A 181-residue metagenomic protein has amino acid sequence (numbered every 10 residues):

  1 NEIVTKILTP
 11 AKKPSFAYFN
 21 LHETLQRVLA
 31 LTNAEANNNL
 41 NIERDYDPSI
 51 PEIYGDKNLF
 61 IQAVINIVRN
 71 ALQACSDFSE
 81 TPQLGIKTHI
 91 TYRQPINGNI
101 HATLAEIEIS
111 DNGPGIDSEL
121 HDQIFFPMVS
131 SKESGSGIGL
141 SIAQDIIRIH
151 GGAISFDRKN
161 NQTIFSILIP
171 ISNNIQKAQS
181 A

Functional and structural regions predicted by a protein language model:
N1-N38: Conserved DHp (HisKA) dimerization/phosphotransfer helix of two-component histidine kinases, i.e., the long coiled-coil
K12-S15, E52-G55, S131: Conserved micro-motifs of the catalytic ATP-binding
N41-P51, T91: Conserved catalytic submotifs in the C-terminal HATPase_c
T103-L104, I116-M128, A181: Short conserved segment of the HATPase_c
D111: Acidic ATP/Mg2+-coordinating residue in the GHKL
G139, A143: Short alpha-helical Gxxx[C/S/T] motif in the catalytic ATP-binding
I147-R148: Detector for a conserved hydrophobic position within an alpha-helical segment of the HATPase_c
